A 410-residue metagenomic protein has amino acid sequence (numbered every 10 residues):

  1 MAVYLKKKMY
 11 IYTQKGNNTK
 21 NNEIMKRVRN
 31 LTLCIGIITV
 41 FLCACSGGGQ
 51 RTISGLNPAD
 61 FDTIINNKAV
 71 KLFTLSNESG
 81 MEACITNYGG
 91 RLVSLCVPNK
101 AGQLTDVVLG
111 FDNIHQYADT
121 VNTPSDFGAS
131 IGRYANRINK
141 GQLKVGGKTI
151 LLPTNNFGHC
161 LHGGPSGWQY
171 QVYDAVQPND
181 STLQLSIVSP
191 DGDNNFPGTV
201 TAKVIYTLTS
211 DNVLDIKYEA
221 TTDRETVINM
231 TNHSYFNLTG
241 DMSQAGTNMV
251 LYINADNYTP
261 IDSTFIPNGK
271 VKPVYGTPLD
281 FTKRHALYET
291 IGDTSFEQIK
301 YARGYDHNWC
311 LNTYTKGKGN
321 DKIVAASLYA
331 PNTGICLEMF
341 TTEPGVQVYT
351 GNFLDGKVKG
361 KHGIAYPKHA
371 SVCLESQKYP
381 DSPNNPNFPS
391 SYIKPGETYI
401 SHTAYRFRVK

Functional and structural regions predicted by a protein language model:
Y4-I24: Short, Lys/Arg-enriched N-terminal segments with co-localized hydrophobic residues within the first ~10-30 amino acids
G16-N18, R29-L31, A286: Small/flexible residues
E23-L33: Bacterial N-terminal signal peptides that target proteins for export
L42-A44: C-terminal motif of bacterial Sec signal peptides marking the signal peptidase cleavage site
S46-M81, N87-K410: An exposed, glycine/acidic-rich loop-and-rim segment of catalytic or binding clefts
